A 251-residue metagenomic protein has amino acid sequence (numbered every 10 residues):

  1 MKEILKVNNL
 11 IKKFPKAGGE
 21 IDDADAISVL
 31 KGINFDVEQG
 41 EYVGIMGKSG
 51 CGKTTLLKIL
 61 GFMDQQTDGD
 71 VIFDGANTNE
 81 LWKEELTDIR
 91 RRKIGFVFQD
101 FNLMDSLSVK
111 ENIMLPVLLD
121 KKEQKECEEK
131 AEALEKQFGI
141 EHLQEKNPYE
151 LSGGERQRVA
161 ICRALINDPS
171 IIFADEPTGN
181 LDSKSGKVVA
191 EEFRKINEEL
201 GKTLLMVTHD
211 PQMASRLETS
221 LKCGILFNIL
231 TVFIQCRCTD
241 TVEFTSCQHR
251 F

Functional and structural regions predicted by a protein language model:
M1-E3, R237-D240: Short, Lys/Arg-enriched, disordered terminal segments
I4-L5, L10-R216, S220: ABC family nucleotide-binding domain
N34, L230, I234-Q235: Residues marking helix boundaries in flexible regions
D175, I229-V232, F251: C-terminal end-of-chain detector
S220-T231: H-loop (His-switch) and adjacent beta-strand-loop-beta switch element of ABC-type ATPase nucleotide-binding domains
V232, D240-E243: Acidic, Ala/Val/Gly-enriched low-complexity intrinsically disordered segments
C236, F244, H249: Cationic, low-complexity basic patches in intrinsically disordered or flexible, solvent-exposed regions
